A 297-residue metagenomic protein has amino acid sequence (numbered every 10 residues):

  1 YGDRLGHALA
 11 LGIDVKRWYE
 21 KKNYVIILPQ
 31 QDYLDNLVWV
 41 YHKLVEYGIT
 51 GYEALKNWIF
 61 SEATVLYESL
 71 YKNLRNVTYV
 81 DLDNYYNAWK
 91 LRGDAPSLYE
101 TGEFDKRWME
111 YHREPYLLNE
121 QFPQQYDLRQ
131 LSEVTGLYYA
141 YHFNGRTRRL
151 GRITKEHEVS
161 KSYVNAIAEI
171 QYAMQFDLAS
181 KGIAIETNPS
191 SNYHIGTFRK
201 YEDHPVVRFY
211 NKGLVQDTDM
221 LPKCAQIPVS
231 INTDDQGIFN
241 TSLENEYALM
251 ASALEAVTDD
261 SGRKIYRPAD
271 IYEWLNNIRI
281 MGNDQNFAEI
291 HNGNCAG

Functional and structural regions predicted by a protein language model:
Y1, H157-A184, N192-T218: Second-shell residues forming the walls of enzyme active-site clefts
Y1, V15-Y24, I195-V206, F239-S252: Histidine/acidic-residue-rich catalytic or RNA/ligand-binding cores of hydrolases and nuclease-related proteins
G2-W108, P115, N211-D219, C224-A225 (+1 more regions): Internal, charge-rich low-complexity segments
D3, K181-I183, A225-V229, L275: Short, well-ordered coil/turn segments that N-cap beta-strands
H7-A8, T187-S191, P222-L243: Short acidic/histidine-rich active-site segments
A54-Y172, F176, K181: Long, low-complexity, polar/charged, intrinsically disordered or flexibly structured peripheral segments
Y86, D105-Y111, L117, Q121 (+6 more regions): Beta-strand-enriched accessory nucleic-acid recognition/scaffold domains that flank the catalytic cores of large
Y172-K181, I195, N245, S252-G297: Mid-to-C-terminal alpha-helical segments outside catalytic/metal-binding sites
